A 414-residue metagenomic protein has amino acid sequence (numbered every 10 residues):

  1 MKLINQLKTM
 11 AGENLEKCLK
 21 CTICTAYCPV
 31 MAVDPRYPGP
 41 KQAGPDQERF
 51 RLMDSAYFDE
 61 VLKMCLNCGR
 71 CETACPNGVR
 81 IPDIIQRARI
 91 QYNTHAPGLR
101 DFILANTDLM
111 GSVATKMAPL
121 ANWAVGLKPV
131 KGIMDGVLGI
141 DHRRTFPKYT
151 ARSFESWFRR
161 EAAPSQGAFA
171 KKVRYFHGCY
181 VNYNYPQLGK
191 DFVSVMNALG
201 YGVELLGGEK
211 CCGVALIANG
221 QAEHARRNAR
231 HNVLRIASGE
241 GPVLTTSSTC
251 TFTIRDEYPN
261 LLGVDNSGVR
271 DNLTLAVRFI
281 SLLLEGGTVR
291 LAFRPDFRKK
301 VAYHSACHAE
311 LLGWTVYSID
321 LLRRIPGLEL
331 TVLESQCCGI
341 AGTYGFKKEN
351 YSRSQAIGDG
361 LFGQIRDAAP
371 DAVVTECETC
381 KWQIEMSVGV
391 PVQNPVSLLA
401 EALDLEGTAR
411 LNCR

Functional and structural regions predicted by a protein language model:
M1-T9, R36-A56, K172, G313-L321: Short, charged low-complexity linear segments at domain edges
L3-L15, R51-L62, N197-G200, R324-G327: Short, intrinsically disordered, charge-biased short linear motifs at domain edges
L7, I81-R414: Iron-sulfur cluster-binding electron-transfer modules in prokaryotic oxidoreductases
K17-L19, I23-E48, D59-Q91, C377-T379 (+1 more regions): Iron-sulfur cluster-binding cysteine motifs and their immediate structural context in ferredoxin-like electron-transfer
K20, D54-E60, M64-N67, N184-L188 (+1 more regions): Secondary-structure capping and boundary motifs in well-ordered enzyme cores
L52-K63, E72-V79, D108-G111, L216 (+1 more regions): Short coil/turn segments at secondary-structure boundaries
